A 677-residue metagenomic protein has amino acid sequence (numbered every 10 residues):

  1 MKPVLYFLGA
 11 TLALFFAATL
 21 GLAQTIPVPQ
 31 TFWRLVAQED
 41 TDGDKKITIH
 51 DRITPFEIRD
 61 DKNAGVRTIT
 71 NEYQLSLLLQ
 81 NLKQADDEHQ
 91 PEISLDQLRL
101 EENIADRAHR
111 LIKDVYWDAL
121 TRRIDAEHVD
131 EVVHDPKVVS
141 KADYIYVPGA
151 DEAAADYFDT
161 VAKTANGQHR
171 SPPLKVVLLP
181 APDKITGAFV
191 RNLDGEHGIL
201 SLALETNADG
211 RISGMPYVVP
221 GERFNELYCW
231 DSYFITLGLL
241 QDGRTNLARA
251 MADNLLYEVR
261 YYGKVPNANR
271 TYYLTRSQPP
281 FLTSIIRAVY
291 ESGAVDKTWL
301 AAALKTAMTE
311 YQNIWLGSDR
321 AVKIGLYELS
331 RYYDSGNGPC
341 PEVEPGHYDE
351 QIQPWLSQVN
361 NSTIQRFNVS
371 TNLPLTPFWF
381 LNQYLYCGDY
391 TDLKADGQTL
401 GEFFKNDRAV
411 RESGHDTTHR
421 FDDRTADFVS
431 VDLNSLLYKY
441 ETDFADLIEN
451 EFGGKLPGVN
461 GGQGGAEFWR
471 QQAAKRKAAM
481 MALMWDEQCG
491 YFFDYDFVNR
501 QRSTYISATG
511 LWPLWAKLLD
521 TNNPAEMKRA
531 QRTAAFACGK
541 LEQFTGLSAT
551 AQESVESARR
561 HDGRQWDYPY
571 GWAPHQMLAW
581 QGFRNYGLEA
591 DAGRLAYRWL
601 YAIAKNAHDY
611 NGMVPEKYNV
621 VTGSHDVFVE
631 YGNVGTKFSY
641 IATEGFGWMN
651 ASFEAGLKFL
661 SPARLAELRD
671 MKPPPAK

Functional and structural regions predicted by a protein language model:
L8-T19: Bacterial N-terminal signal peptides
G21-A23: Boundary at the C-terminal end of the N-terminal hydrophobic targeting segment
R52-F224, M251-L256, K264, N269 (+3 more regions): Extended glycan-interaction surfaces of carbohydrate-active proteins
Y228-L255, T509-D520, Q576-E589: Alpha-helical support elements that line or immediately flank enzyme active sites and cofactor-binding pockets
N254-R287: Aromatic-lined, polymer-binding surfaces characteristic of secreted/periplasmic polysaccharide-degrading enzymes
T275-P354: Internal, well-ordered domain-core segments that constitute the primary functional module of diverse proteins
V289-A302, F444-F468, Y586-A590: Inter-helical turn/loop segments and adjacent helix faces that build the functional surface of alpha-helical bundle
D423-F452, Q565-D591: Long, repeat-rich segments with strong aromatic
